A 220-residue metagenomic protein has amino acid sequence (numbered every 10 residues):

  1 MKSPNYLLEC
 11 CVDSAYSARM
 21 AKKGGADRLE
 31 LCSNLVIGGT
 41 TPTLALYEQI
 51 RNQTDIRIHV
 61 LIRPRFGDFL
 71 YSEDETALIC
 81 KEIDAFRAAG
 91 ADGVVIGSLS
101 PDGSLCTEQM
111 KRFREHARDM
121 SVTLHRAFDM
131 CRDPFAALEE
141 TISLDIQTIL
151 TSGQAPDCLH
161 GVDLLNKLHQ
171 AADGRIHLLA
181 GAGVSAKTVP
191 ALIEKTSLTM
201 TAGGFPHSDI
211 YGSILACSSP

Functional and structural regions predicted by a protein language model:
S3-L29, N34-T41: N-terminal pre-domain/capping segments
Y6-V12, L29-L31, I50, I58-I62 (+5 more regions): Hydrophobic faces of well-ordered beta-strands that scaffold small-molecule active sites in alpha/beta enzyme cores
D13-G24, V60, L70-D84, D129-L144 (+2 more regions): Catalytic cores of alpha/beta
S17, T40-T41, Y47-T107, S143: Active-site beta->alpha loop and helix N-cap motifs at the rims of alpha/beta catalytic domains
D27-T40, A85-P101, L144-L159, T196-S219: Glycine-rich phosphate-binding active-site loops on the catalytic face of alpha/beta enzymes
V36-G39, R65-D74, L99-L105, F128-R132 (+3 more regions): Short, small-residue-enriched loops and turns at beta-alpha junctions that line or gate enzyme active sites
G39-F66, L105-A127, H160-A186, S213 (+1 more regions): Alpha-helix-loop-beta-strand connector modules within alpha/beta enzyme cores
R87-E139, L144: Hydrophobic, well-structured mid-protein blocks that either form specific transmembrane helices
